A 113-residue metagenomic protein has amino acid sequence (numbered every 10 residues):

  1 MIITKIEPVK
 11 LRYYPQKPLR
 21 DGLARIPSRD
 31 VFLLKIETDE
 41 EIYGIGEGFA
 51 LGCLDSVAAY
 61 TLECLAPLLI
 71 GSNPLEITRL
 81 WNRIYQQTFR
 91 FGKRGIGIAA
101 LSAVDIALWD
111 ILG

Functional and structural regions predicted by a protein language model:
M1-G44, F49-A50: Structured beta-strand/loop patches that form or line metal/cofactor-binding pockets in enzymes
E37-G113: Metal- or metallocofactor-binding catalytic centers and their adjacent structured scaffolds across diverse enzyme
